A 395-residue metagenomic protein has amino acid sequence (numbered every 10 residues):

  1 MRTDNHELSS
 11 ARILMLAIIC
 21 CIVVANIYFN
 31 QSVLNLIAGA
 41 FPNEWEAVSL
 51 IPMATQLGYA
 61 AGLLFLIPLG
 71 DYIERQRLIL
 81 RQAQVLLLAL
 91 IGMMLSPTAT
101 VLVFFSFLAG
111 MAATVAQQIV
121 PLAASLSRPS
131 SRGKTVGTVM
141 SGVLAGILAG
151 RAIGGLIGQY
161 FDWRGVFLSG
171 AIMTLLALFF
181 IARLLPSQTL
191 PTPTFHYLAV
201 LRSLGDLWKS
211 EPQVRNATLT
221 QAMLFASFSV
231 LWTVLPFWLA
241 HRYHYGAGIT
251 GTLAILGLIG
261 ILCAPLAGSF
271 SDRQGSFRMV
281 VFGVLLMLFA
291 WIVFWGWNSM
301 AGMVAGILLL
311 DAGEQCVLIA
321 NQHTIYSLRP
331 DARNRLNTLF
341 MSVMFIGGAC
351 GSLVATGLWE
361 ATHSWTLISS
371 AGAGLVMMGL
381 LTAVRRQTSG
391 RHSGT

Functional and structural regions predicted by a protein language model:
R2-H6, L185-T218: Juxtamembrane intracellular "pre-TM" segments in multi-pass secondary transporters
A61-A99: Conserved MFS/SLC helix-loop-helix module at the cytosolic interface between two early adjacent transmembrane helices
L63-E74, L262-G275, W359-E360: Helix-to-loop junctions at the C-terminal end of transmembrane segments in multipass secondary transporters
F105-V143: Cytoplasmic helix-loop-helix junction between adjacent transmembrane helices in 12-TM secondary transporters
V115-S127, C316-R329: Intracellular juxtamembrane helix-capping segments at the cytosolic ends of symmetry-related transmembrane helices
T138-L185, V234: Helix-loop-helix hairpin linking two adjacent transmembrane segments in secondary transporters
F277-N321: C-terminal transmembrane helical hairpin of 12-TM major facilitator-type secondary transporters
L328-S364, G372: A late C-terminal transmembrane helix in Major Facilitator Superfamily
